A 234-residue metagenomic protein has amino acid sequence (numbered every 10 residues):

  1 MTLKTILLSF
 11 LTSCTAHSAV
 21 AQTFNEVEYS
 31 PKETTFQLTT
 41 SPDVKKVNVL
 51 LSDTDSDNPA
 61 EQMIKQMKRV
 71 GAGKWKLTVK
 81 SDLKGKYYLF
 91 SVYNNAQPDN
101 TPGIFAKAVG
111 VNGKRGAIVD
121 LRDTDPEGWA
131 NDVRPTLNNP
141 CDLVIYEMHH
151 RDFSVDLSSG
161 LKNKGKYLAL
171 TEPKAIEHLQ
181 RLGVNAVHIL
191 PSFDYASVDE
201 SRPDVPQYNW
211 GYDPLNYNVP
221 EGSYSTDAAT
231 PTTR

Functional and structural regions predicted by a protein language model:
M1-Q22: Bacterial Sec-dependent N-terminal signal peptides
V20-T35, S41, P59-E147, D152-G165: The feature marks proteins involved in alpha-glucan
T40-K46: Short proline/glycine-enriched turn/loop motifs at strand-loop junctions of beta-rich domains
N48-L50: Beta-strand signatures of extracellular beta-sandwich domains
Y146-M148, V187-I189, Y217: Conserved hydrophobic/aromatic pocket- or pore-lining residues that grip, position, or stack substrates in active sites
R151-V187: A conserved hydrophobic secondary-structure block that centers on an alpha-helix together with its immediately flanking
S159-A169, D199-R234: Aromatic- and acidic-residue-enriched carbohydrate-binding clefts of CAZyme catalytic domains
Q180-D204: Carboxylate/His-rich catalytic cores and anion/metal-binding grooves
